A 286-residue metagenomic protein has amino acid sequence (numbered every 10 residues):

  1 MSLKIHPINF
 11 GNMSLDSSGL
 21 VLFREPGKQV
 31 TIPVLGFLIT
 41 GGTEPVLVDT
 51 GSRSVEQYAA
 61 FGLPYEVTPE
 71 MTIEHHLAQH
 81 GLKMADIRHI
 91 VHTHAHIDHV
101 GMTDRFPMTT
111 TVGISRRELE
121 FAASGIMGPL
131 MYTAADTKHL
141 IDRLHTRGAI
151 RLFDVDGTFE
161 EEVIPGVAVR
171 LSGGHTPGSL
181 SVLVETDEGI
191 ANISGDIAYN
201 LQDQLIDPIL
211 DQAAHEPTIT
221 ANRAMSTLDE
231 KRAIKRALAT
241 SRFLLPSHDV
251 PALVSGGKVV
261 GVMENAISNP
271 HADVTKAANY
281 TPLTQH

Functional and structural regions predicted by a protein language model:
K4, N12-Q79, S181-G195: Conserved beta-strand hairpin/beta-sheet module of binuclear metal-dependent hydrolase folds, prominently
N12-M13, E44, S52-V55, I97-D98 (+3 more regions): Short, solvent-exposed loop/turn segments at secondary-structure junctions
V48, T93, I114-S115, I193-D196 (+1 more regions): Active-site flanking residues adjacent to catalytic metal/cofactor-binding acidic residues
R53, P129-M131, T158-E161, L171 (+1 more regions): Metallo-beta-lactamase
L63-I114: Active-site metal-binding motif and surrounding structural segment of the metallo-beta-lactamase
T68-M71, H76-L82, D86, R117-L171 (+2 more regions): Metallo-beta-lactamase
V91-H99, H175, S179, H248: Histidine-centered divalent metal-coordination motifs
D249-H286: Short hairpin/turn module used for nucleic-acid contact or packing/dimerization
